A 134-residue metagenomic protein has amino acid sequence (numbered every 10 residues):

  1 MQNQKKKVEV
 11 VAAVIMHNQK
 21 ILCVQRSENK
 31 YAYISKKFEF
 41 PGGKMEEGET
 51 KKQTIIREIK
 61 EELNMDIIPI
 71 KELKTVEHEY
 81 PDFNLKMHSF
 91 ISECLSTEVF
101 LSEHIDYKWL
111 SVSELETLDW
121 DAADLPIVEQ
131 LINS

Functional and structural regions predicted by a protein language model:
Q2-L22, K44: Conserved N-terminal beta-strand and adjoining loop/helix that marks the start of the Nudix/MutT-like hydrolase domain
E9-V11, Q19, L85-H88, I105: Change "...and in nucleic-acid phosphodiester-cleaving endonucleases..." to "...and in nucleic-acid processing enzymes
I15-M16, C23, S92-C94, W109: Conserved hydrophobic "DFG−1" position in protein kinase catalytic cores
K20-E61: Conserved Nudix-box catalytic region and its N-terminal flanking loop in Nudix hydrolases and closely related
T54-I59, E72, F90, Y107: Hydrophobic packing within well-folded, soluble alpha/beta domains
D66-I68, V76-E98, D106-K108: Active-site-adjacent beta-strand/loop module that shapes the phosphate/pyrophosphate-binding cleft
S89-I91, F100-L131: NUDIX/MutT-family hydrolases
